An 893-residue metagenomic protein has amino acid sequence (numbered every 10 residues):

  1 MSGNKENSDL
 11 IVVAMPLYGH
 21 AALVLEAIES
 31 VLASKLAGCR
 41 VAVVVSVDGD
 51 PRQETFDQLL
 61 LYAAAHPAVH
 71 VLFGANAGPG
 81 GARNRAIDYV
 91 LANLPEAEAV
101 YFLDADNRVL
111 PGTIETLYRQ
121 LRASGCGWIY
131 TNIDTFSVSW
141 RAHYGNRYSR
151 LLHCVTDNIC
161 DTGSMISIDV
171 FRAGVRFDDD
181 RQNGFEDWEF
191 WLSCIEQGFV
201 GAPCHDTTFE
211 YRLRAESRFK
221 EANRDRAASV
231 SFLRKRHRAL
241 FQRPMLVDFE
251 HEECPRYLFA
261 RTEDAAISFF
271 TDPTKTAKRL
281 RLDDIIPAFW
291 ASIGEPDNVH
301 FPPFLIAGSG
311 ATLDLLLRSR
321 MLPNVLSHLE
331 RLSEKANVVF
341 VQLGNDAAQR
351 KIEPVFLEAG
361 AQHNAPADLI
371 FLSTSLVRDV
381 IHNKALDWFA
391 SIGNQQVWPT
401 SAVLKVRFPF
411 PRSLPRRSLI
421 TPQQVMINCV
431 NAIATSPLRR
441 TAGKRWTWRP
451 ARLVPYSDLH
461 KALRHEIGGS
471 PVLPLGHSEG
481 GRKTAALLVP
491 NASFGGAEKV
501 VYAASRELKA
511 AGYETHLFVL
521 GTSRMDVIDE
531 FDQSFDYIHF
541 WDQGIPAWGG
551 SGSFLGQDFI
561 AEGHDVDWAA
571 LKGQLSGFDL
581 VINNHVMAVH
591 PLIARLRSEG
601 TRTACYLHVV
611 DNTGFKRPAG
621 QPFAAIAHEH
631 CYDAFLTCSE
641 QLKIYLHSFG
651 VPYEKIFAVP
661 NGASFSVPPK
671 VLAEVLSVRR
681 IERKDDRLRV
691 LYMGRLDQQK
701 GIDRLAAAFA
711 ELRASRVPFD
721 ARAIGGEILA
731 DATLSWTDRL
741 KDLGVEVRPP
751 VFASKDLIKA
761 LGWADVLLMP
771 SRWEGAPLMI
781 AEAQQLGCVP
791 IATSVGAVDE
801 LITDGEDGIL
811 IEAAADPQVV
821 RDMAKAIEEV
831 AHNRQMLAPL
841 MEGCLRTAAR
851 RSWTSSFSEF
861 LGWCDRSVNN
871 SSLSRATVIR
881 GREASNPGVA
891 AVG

Functional and structural regions predicted by a protein language model:
M1-S8, M245-T484, W568, S871-G893: Non-catalytic membrane-proximal stalk/linker segments that position and tether the catalytic domains
A22-L25, E498-A503, L688, Y692-E711: A conserved mid-protein helix/loop that constitutes part of the nucleotide-sugar donor-binding site
S30-R40: Short, acidic, metal-binding catalytic loop of nucleotide-sugar glycosyltransferases
V45-G49, V519-R524, M693, D720-L734 (+1 more regions): Glycosyltransferase donor-sugar binding loop
A68, H539, T733-F752: Nucleotide-activated donor-binding/catalytic signature segment of Leloir-type glycosyltransferases, i.e., the conserved
N183-F190: Acidic donor-binding loop at a coil-to-helix junction in glycosyltransferase catalytic cores that engages
R772: Aromatic "clamp/platform" in nucleotide-sugar-dependent glycosyltransferases that forms part of the donor/acceptor
D799-E828: Change "using UDP/GDP/dTDP sugars" to "using nucleotide sugars
